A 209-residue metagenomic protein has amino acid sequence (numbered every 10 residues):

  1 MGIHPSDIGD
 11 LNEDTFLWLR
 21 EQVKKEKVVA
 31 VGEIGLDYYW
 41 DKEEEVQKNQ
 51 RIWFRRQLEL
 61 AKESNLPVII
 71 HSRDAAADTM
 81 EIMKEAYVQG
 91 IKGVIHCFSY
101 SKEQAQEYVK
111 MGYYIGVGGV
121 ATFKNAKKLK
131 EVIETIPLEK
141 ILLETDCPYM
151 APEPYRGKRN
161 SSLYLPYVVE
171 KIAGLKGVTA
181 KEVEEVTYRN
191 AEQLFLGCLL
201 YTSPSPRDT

Functional and structural regions predicted by a protein language model:
M1-G2, V31-Y38, G116-V117, E144-T145: Short beta-strands and strand-loop turn motifs
I3-P5, S99, G119-F123, C147-P148: Short, acidic/turn-prone active-site loops that include or flank metal/cofactor- and phosphate-binding residues
D7-E13, L17-M111, E131, I136 (+3 more regions): Divalent metal-binding pocket/active-site signature
I69, V94, G116, L142-E144: Structural detector of well-ordered beta-strand residues that form the stable sheet scaffold of enzyme domains
G112-A126: His/Asp/Glu-enriched short active-site or ligand-binding loop at hydrolase and phosphoryl-transfer sites
K130-E131, E170: Active-site phosphate/pyrophosphate- and oxyanion-stabilizing loops and adjacent acidic/basic residues in soluble
L138-T145, A151-L196: His/Asp/Glu-enriched, well-ordered alpha-helical/loop segment that forms or immediately abuts the divalent-metal
Y201-T209: Single conserved hydrophobic/aromatic residue that forms the stacking wall/gate of nucleotide- or nucleobase-binding
